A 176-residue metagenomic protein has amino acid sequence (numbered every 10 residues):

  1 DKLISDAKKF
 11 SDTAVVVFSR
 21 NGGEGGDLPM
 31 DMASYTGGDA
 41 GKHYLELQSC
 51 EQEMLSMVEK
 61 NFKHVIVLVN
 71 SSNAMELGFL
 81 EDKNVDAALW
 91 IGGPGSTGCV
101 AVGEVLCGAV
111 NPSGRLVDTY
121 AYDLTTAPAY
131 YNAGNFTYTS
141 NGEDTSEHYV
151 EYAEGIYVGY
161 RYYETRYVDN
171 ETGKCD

Functional and structural regions predicted by a protein language model:
D1-D176: C-terminal non-catalytic regions of proteins with extracellular/luminal or membrane-system context
